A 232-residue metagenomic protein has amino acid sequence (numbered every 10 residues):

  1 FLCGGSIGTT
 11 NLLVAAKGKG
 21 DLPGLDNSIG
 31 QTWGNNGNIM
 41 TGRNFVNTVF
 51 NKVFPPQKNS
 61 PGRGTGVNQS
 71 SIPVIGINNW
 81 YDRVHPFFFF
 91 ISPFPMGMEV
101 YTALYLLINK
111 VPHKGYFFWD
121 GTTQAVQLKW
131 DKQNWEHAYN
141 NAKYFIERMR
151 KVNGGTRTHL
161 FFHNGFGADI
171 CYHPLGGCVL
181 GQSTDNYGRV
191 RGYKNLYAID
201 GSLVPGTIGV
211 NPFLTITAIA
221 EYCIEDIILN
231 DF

Functional and structural regions predicted by a protein language model:
F1, Y105, Y197-I199: Hydrophobic/aromatic beta-strand patches that form the interior of the parallel beta-sheet core in alpha/beta enzyme
L2, K132-E136, V210: Hydrophobic alpha-helical scaffolding
L2-P56, D200, I219, E225-F232: Glycine-rich loop(s) and the adjacent beta-strand/alpha-helix scaffold that form part
D26-N140, P174, T184, G201 (+1 more regions): FAD cofactor-binding and catalytic pocket of flavoenzymes
W33, L107, I146, L180 (+1 more regions): A residue-level signal for conserved active-site and pocket-lining positions in enzyme catalytic cores
H137-T207, F213: A glycine-rich dinucleotide-binding beta-alpha-beta segment and adjacent secondary-structure elements that constitute
F145-V152, Y222-N230: C-terminal alpha-helix
G206-I227: A conserved FAD-binding loop/helix module that cradles the flavin
